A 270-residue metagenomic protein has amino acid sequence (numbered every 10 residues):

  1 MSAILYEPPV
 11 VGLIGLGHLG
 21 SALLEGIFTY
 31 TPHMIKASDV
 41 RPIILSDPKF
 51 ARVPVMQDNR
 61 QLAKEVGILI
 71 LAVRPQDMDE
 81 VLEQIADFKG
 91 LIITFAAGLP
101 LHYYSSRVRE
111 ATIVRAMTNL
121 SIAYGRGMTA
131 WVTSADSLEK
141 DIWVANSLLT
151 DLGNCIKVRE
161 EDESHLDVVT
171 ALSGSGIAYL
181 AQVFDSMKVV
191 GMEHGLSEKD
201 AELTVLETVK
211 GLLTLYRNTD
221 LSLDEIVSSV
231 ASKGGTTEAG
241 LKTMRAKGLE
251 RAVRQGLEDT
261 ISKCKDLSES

Functional and structural regions predicted by a protein language model:
M1-V10, H33, R60, S270: Eukaryotic N-terminal low-complexity, Ser/Thr- and Lys/Arg-rich leader segments that predominantly function as
S2-L5, L203-S270: NAD(P)-dependent Rossmann-like dehydrogenase/reductase catalytic/cofactor-binding core
L16-G17: Glycine-rich Rossmann-fold phosphate-binding loop(s) that bind the pyrophosphate of adenine dinucleotide cofactors
G20: Catalytic nucleophile loop
L23-I27, K36, P42-A51, Q57-W131 (+1 more regions): Rossmann-like NAD(P)(H) cofactor-binding subdomain of soluble oxidoreductases
Y103-T112, M128-V168, Y179-T219, K263-C264: Internal alpha-helical scaffold of NAD(P)-dependent oxidoreductase catalytic cores
V114, L166-A171, L223-S228: Short pre-catalytic strand/loop immediately N-terminal to key active-site residues, enriched for Gly-Thr
